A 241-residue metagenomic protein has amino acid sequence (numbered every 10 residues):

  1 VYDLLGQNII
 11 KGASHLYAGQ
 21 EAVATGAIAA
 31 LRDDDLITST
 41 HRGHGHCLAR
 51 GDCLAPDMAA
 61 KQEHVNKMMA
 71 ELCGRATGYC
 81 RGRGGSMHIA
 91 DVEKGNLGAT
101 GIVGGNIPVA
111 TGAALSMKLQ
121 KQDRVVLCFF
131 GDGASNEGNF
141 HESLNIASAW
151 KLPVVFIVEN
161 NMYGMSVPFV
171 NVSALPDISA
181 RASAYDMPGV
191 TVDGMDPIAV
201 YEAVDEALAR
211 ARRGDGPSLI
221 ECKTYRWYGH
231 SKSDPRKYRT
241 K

Functional and structural regions predicted by a protein language model:
Y2, I9-W150, P168-A174, S179 (+1 more regions): Cofactor-binding active-site loop characterized by glycine-rich and histidine/acidic residues
L5-G6, I37, E159-N160, R181-P188 (+1 more regions): Short acidic (Asp/Glu) and glycine-rich catalytic loops that position anionic groups and cofactors
H15, T38, V155-I157, T191 (+2 more regions): Structured core elements
H41-R42, G133-A134, N161, K223-Y225 (+1 more regions): Anionic group-transfer/hydrolysis microenvironments
G45-H46, M162-M165, R226-Y228: Short gly/pro/ser/thr-enriched loop/turn and capping motifs at secondary-structure boundaries
D57, R210-K241: Glycine/aspartate-rich loop-and-adjacent alpha/beta segment that forms the canonical ThDP
L144, V154-F156, N160: A positional/architectural concept
A149-W150, E159-G216: Ligand/cofactor pocket segment of small-molecule handling proteins
